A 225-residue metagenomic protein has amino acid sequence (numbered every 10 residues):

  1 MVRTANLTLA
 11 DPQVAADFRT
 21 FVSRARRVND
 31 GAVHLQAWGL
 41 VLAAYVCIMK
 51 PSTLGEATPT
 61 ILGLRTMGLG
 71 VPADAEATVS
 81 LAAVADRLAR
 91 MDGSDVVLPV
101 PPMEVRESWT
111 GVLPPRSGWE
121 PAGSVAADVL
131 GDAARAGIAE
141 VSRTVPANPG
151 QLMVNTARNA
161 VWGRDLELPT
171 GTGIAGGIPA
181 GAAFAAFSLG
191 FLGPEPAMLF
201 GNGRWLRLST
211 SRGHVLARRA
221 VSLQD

Functional and structural regions predicted by a protein language model:
M1-P59: N-terminal ordered "arm"
R3-A5, N29-V33, L40-L42, A57-T60 (+5 more regions): Generic structural motif recognizing short loop/turn segments at the entrances and edges of beta-strands
T4, T8, T20, T53 (+8 more regions): Residue-identity detector for threonine
D17, V22-R24, V33, A73 (+3 more regions): Generic structural signal for short, flexible, solvent-exposed coil/loop and linker residues
A37-V41, G63, A122, D128: A sequence-level detector of short, solvent-exposed, charge-rich linear segments
Y45-V46, T53-T66, V215-L223: Short amphipathic beta-strand/extended segments with alternating polar/hydrophobic composition
T53-G93: A broadly used, surface-exposed interaction patch
L81-D225: Long, compositionally biased intrinsically disordered terminal regions
